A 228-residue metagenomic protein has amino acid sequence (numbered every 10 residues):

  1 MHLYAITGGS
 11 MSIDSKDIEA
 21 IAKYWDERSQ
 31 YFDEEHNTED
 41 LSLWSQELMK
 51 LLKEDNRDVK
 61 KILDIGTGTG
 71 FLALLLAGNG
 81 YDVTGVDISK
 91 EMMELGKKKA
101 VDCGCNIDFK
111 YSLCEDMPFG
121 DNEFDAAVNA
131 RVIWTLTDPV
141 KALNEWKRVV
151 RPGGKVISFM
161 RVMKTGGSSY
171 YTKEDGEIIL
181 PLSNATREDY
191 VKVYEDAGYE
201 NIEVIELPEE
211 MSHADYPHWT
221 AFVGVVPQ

Functional and structural regions predicted by a protein language model:
Y4-R57, L95, K164-T165, Y171: Conserved class I S-adenosyl-L-methionine
L63-I65, T69-D116: Class I SAM-dependent methyltransferase SAM/SAH-binding core
V128: A conserved beta-strand element that flanks and buttresses the S-adenosyl-L-methionine
V140-P152: A short glycine-rich, Lys/Arg-flanked "PGG" loop and its adjoining helix->strand segment in the class I
K155-N184: Conserved class I S-adenosyl-L-methionine
P181-G198: Short alpha-helix
Y199-E210: Conserved S-adenosyl-L-methionine
E210-Q228: Core SAM-dependent methyltransferase catalytic element
